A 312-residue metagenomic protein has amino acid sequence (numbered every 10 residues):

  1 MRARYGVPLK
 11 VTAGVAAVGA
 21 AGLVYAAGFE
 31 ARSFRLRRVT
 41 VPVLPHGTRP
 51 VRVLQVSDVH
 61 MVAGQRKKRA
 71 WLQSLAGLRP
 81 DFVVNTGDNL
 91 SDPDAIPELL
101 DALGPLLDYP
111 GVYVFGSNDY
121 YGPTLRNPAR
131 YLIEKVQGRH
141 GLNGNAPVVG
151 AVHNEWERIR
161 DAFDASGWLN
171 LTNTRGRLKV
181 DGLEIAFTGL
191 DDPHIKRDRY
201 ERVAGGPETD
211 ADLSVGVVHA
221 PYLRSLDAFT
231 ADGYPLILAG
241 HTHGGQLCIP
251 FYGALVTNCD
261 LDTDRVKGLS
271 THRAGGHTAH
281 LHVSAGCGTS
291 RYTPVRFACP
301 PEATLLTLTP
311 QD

Functional and structural regions predicted by a protein language model:
M1-V15: Membrane-penetrating hydrophobic segments
T12-G14, V18-A102: N-terminal active-site segment of His-dependent metallophosphoesterases
P42-L54, W168-L169, R175-F187, L213 (+2 more regions): Beta-strand-turn-beta hairpins that frame and shape the catalytic cleft of phosphate-ester-processing enzymes
P50-R69, L90-D92, Y121-L132, F251-D262 (+1 more regions): Acidic/histidine-rich helix-loop elements that form or flank divalent-metal/phosphate-binding sites at the catalytic
L54-S57, F82-D88, G111-S117, L171-N173 (+3 more regions): Active-site neighborhood of phospho(di)ester-bond hydrolases with catalytic His/Asp-centered motifs
M61-R66, L90-D94, N118-L125, A146-P147 (+6 more regions): Active-site environment of divalent metal-dependent phosphoester hydrolases
K67-K179: Core catalytic region of metal-dependent phosphoesterases/phosphodiesterases, especially metallo-beta-lactamase-like
P221-T304: Conserved beta-sheet core of the metallophosphoesterase superfamily
